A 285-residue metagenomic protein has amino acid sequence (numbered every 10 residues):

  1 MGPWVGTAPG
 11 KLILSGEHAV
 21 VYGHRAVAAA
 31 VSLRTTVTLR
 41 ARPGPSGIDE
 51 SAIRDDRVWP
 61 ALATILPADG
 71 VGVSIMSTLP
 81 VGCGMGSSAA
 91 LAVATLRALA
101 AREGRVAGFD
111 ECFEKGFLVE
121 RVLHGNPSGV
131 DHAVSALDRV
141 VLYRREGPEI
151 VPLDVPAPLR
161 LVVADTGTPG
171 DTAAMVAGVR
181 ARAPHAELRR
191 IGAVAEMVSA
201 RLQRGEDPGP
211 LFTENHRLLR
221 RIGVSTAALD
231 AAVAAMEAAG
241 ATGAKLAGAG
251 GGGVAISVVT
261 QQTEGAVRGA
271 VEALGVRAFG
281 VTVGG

Functional and structural regions predicted by a protein language model:
G2-I13, A19-V20, T36-P67, M76 (+5 more regions): C-terminal nucleotide
H24, G129: A short beta-loop-beta micro-motif enriched in histidine and acidic residues
R25-V27, R268-G269: Short amphipathic alpha-helical segments
V27-V31, L246: Short Gly/Pro-enriched turn/cap motifs at secondary-structure boundaries
V31-L33, C83-V106: DPxDG-like acidic metal-binding loop motif
G250-G252: Glycine-rich nucleotide-binding loop
